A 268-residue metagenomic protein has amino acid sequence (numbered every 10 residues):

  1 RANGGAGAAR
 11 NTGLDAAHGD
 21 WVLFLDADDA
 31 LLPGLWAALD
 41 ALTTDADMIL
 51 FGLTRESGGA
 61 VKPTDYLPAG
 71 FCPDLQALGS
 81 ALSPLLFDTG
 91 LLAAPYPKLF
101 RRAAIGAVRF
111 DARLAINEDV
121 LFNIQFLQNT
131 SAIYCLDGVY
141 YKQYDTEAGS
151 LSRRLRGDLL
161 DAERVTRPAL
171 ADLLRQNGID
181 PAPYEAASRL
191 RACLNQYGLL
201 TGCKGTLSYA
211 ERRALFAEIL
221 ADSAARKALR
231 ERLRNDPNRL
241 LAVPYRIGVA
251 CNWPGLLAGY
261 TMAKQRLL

Functional and structural regions predicted by a protein language model:
R1-A17: Glycine-rich, basic loop-to-helix element that forms the pyrophosphate-binding segment of sugar-nucleotide handling
A6, A27-D137, Y141-L159: Donor-binding/catalytic cores of nucleotide-activated saccharide and glycerol-phosphate transferases/polymerases
T12, A16, A30, G34-A41 (+3 more regions): Alpha-helical elements of Rossmann-like donor-binding domains used by nucleotide-donor carbohydrate transfer enzymes
V22: Short aromatic/hydrophobic "clamp" motif used to bind/position activated sugar donors
G138-E147, R153-P181, G198-R226: Catalytic core of nucleotide-sugar-dependent glycosyltransferases
D180-S188: All-alpha amphipathic helical-bundle segments outside canonical DNA-binding/catalytic cores that form hydrophobic
A187-G198: Amphipathic alpha-helical repeat scaffolds of TPR domains
G202-L268: Membrane-interface aromatic/basic loop that binds lipid-linked glycans or pyrophosphate carriers, typified by
